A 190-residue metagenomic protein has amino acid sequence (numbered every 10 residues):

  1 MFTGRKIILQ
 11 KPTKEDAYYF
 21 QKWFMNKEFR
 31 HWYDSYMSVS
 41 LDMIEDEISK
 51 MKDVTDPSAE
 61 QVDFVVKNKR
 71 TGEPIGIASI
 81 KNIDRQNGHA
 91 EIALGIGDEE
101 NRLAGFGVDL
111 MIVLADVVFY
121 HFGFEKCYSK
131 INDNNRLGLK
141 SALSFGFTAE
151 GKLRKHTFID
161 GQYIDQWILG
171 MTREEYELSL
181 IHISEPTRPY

Functional and structural regions predicted by a protein language model:
I7-F20: A short beta-loop-alpha structural element at the N-terminal edge of CoA-dependent acyl/N-acetyltransferase catalytic
E28-K50: Conserved GNAT-fold acetyl-CoA-binding loop/helix
D42-E100, T172: Acetyl-CoA-dependent GNAT
L103-V117, K140-S144: Conserved acetyl-CoA-binding loop-helix of GNAT-fold acetyltransferases
Y120-K130: Conserved GNAT acetyl-CoA-binding A-motif
Y128-I131, T148-I164: Conserved catalytic-core motifs of GNAT/GCN5-like acyltransferases
S129-L139: Conserved beta-strand-loop-alpha-helix junction that forms the acyl-donor binding cleft
I181-Y190: Single conserved hydrophobic/aromatic residue that forms the stacking wall/gate of nucleotide- or nucleobase-binding
